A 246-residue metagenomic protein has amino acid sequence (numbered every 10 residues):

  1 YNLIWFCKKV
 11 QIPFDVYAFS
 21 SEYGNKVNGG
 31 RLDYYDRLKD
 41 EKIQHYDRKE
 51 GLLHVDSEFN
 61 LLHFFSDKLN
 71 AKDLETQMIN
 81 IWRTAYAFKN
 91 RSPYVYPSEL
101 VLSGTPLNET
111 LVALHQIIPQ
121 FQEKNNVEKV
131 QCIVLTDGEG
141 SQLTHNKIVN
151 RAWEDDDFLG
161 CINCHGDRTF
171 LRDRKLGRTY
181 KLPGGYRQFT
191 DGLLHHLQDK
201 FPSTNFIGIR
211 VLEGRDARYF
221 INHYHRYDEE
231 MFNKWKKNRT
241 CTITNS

Functional and structural regions predicted by a protein language model:
Y1-S246: Acidic, glycine-rich A-domain
